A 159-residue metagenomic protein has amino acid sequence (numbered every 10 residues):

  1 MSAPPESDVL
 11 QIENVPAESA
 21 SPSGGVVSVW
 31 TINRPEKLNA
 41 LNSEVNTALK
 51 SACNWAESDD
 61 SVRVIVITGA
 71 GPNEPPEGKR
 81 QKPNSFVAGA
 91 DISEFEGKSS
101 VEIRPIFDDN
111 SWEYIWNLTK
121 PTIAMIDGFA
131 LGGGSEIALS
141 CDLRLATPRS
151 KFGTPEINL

Functional and structural regions predicted by a protein language model:
M1-P76: Conserved CoA-thioester-binding segment of acyl-CoA-metabolizing enzymes
T31, A124-M125: Conserved beta-strand segments that form the floor/walls of ligand-binding pockets within enzyme and binding domains
N39, G89, G128, G134: Conserved phosphate-binding and hydrolysis motifs of nucleotide-dependent enzymes
V45-A48, F107, I137: Hydrophobic alpha-helical membrane-association signature
S61, G69-Y114, A130: Glycine- (often His-adjacent) and acidic-residue-rich active-site loop that binds/positions the CoA thioester
S111-N117, M125, L131-L159: CoA-thioester-processing core
